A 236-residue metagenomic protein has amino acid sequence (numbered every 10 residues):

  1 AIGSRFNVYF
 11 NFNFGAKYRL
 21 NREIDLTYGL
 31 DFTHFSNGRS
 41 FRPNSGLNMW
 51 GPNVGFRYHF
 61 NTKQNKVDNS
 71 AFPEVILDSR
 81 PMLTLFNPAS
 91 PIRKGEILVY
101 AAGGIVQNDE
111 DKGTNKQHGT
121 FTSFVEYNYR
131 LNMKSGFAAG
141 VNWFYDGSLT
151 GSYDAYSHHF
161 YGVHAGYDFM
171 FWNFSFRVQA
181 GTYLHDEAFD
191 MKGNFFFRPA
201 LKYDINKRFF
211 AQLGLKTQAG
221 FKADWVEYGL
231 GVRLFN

Functional and structural regions predicted by a protein language model:
S4-F10, G46-P52, R93-G95, Q117-S123 (+4 more regions): Residues that define the transmembrane beta-barrel architecture of outer-membrane proteins
F12-Y18, L30, V54-Y58, G103 (+6 more regions): Residues on the lipid-exposed face of transmembrane beta-strands in outer-membrane beta-barrel proteins
Y18-L26, T62-K66, M133-F137, F171-V178 (+2 more regions): Repeated loop/turn-to-beta-strand initiation elements of outer-membrane beta-barrel proteins
L26-L30, P52, G95-V99, S135-V141 (+3 more regions): Transmembrane beta-strands of outer-membrane beta-barrel proteins
F32-G38, Y58-F60, A101-Q107, V141-G147 (+4 more regions): Transmembrane beta-strands of outer-membrane beta-barrel pores
R39-L47, D111-G119, L131-M133, S157 (+2 more regions): Solvent-exposed loop/turn segments connecting transmembrane beta-strands in outer-membrane beta-barrel proteins
N48-D78, A223-N236: Outer-membrane beta-barrel "beta-signal"
T114-D168: Glycine- and aromatic-enriched membrane insertion/assembly motifs of diderm outer-membrane and organelle channel
